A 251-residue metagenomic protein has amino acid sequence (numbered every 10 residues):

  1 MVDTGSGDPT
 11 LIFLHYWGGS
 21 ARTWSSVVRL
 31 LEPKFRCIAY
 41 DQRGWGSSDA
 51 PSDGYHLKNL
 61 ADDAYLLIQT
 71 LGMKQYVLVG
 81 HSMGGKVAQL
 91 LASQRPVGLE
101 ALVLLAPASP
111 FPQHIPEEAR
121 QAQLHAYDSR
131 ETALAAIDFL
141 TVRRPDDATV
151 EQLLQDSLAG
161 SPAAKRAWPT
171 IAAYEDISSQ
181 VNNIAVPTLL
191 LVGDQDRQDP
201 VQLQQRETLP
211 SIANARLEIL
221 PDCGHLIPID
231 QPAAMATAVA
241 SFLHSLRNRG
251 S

Functional and structural regions predicted by a protein language model:
M1-I12, P33-F35, M73-K74, A159 (+3 more regions): Alpha/beta-hydrolase fold catalytic core
V2-A50: Conserved HGGG/HGGXW glycine-rich cap/lid loop of the alpha/beta-hydrolase fold
R29, I38-M83, T237: Active-site loop/oxyanion-hole signature of alpha/beta-hydrolase fold enzymes
S47, A108-P116, R144, Q198: A short beta-to-alpha transition loop/helix N-cap that caps and shapes the active-site region
Q89-Q94, L99-S129: Flexible "cap/lid" loop of the alpha/beta hydrolase fold
P112-I115, S129-A185: Conserved alpha/beta-hydrolase catalytic His-Asp/Glu region
A185-C223: Conserved loop-alpha-helix segment in the C-terminal half of the alpha/beta-hydrolase fold that carries the catalytic
A215-S251: Catalytic active-site module of serine/aspartate enzymes centered on a nucleophile-bearing elbow/loop
